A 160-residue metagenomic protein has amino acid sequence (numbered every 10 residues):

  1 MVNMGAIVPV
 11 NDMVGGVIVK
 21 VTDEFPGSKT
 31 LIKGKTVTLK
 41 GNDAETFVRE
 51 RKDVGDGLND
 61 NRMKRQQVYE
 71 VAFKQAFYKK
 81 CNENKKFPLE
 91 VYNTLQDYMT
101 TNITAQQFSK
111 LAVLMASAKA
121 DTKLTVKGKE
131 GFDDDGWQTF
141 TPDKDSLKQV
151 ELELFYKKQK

Functional and structural regions predicted by a protein language model:
M1, V19, T46-F47, T122-V126: Structural recognition of the beta-strand scaffold that forms the well-ordered cores of secreted hydrolase catalytic
N3, D23, G128-E130: A general secondary-structure junction signal
N3-V10, A44, R65-Y69, F73 (+4 more regions): Stable alpha-helical elements in mature extracytoplasmic
A6-F87: Flexible, polar/acidic helix-loop-strand segments at domain edges
G15-V17, K35, G41-A44, F77 (+6 more regions): Generic structural motif recognizing short loop/turn segments at the entrances and edges of beta-strands
Y98-K160: C-terminal solvent-exposed extensions
